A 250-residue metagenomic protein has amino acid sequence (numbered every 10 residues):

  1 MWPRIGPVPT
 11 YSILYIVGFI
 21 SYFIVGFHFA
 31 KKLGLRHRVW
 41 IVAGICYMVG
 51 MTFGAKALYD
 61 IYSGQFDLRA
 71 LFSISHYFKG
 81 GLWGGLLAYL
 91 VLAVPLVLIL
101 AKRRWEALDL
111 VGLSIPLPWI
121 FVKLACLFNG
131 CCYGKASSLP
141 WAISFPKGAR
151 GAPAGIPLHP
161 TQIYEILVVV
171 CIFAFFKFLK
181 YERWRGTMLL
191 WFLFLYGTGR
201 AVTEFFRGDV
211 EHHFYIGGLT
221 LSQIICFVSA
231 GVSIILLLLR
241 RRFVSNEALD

Functional and structural regions predicted by a protein language model:
M1-D250: Hydrophobic, membrane-interfacing alpha helices
